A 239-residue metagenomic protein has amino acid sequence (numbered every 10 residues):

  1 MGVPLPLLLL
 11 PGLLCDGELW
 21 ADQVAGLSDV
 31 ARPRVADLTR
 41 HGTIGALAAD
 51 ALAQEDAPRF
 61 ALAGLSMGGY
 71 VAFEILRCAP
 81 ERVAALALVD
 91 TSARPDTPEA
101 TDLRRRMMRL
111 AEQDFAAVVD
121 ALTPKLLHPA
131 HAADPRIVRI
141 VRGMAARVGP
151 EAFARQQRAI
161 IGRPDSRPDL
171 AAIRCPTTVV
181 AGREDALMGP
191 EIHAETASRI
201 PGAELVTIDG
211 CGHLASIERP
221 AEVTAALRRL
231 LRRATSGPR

Functional and structural regions predicted by a protein language model:
L13-A63, R77-A79, A225-R228: Active-site loop/oxyanion-hole signature of alpha/beta-hydrolase fold enzymes
I44, R77-C78, R82-D120, P124-L126: Flexible "cap/lid" loop of the alpha/beta hydrolase fold
G64-G68, A72: Gly/Ala-rich beta-loop-alpha elbow adjacent to hydrolase catalytic centers
D96-E99, D114-A172: Conserved alpha/beta-hydrolase catalytic His-Asp/Glu region
I173, V179-A181, D185: Short beta-strand/loop motif that positions the catalytic acidic residue of the alpha/beta-hydrolase fold
C175, G189-S198: Short alpha-helix in the alpha/beta-hydrolase fold that links the catalytic acid
A194-H213: Catalytic histidine neighborhood in serine/cysteine hydrolases with alpha/beta-hydrolase-type architecture
C211-T224: Catalytic histidine-centered segment of alpha/beta-hydrolase-like enzymes
